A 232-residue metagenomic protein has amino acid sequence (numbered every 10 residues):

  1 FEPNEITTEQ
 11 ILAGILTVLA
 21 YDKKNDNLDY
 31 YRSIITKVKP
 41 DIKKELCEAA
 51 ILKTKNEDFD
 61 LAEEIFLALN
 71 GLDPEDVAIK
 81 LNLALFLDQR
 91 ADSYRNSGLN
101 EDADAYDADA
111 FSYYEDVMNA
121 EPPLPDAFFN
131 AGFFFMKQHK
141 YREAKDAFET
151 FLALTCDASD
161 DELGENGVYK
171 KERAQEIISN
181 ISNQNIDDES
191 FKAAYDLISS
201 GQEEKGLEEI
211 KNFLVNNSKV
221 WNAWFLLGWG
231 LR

Functional and structural regions predicted by a protein language model:
E2-E5, D29-C47, R173-D196: TPR-adjacent "capping" and linker segments in tetratricopeptide-repeat scaffold/adaptor proteins
P40, P74, E121-P122, C156 (+1 more regions): Short coil turns that delineate tetratricopeptide repeat
K43, V77-A78, P125-D126, S159 (+2 more regions): Helix-start (N-cap) detector for alpha-helical repeat units in TPR-like alpha-solenoids, especially tetratricopeptide
